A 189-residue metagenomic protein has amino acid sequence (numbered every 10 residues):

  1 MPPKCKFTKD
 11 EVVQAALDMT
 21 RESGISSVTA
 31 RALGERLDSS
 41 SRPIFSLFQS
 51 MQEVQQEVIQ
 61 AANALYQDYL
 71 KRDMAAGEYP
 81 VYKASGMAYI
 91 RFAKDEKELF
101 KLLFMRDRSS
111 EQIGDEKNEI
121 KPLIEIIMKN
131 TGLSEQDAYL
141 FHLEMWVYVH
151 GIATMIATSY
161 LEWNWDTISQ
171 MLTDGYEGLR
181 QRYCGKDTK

Functional and structural regions predicted by a protein language model:
M1-F7, C184-K189: N-terminal intrinsically disordered/low-complexity leader segments
E11, A15, M19-E53, E57: Helix-turn-helix
E11-D18, E22, E53-A76, P80 (+6 more regions): Alpha-helical structural segments
A84, L133-E162, T173: Charged, low-complexity C-terminal accessory regions
R91-K129, T154, T158-D166: Short secondary-structure transition hinges
L102, V147-W165, G178-T188: Amphipathic C-terminal alpha-helical segment
D107-E135, Y139-E144, Q170-C184: Amphipathic alpha-helical packing segments from all-alpha helical-bundle domains
